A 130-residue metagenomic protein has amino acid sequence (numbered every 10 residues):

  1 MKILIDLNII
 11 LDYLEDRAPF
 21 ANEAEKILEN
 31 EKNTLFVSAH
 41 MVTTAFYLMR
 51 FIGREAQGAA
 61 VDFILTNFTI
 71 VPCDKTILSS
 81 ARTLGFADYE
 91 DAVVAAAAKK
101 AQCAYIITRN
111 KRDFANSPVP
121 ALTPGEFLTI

Functional and structural regions predicted by a protein language model:
M1-F36, F51-A59, I130: Short, well-structured N-terminal submotif of metal-dependent ribonuclease cores
K2, N67, K100-I130: Acidic, PIN/NYN-like endoribonuclease modules and their adjacent C-terminal/linker elements
I5, F36-V37, P72, T108: Short beta-strand scaffold positions
I10, V42, L78, F114 (+1 more regions): A generic structural signal for short hydrophobic patches within well-formed alpha-helices
L14, G85, P118: Short, flexible helix/strand-to-coil boundary loops that buttress conserved ligand/catalytic motifs in alpha/beta
R50-E55, I64, F68-V71: Helix-adjacent hinge/juxtasegments
T69-K111: Active-site neighborhoods of divalent-metal-dependent phosphate/nucleic-acid chemistry enzymes
